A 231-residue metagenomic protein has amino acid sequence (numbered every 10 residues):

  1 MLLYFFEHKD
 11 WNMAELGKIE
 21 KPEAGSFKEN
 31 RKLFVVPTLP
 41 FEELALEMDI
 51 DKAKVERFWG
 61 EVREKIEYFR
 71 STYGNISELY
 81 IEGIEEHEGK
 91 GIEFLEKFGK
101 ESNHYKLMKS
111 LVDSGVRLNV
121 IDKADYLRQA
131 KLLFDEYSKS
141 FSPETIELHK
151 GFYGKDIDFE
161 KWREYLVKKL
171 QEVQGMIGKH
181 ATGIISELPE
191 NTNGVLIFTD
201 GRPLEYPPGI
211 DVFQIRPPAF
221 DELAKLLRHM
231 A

Functional and structural regions predicted by a protein language model:
L2-A231: Compositional signal for N-terminal targeting/processing segments
